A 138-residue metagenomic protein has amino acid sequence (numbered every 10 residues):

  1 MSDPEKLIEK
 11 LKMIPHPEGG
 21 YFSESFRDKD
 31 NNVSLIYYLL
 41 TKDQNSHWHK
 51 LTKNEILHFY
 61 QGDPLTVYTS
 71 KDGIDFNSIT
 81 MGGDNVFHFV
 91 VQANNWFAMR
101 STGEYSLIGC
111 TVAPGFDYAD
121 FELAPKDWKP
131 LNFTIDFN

Functional and structural regions predicted by a protein language model:
M1-V90, F97-A98, G103-S106, C110-N138: Non-catalytic, conserved peripheral segments adjacent to functional cores
